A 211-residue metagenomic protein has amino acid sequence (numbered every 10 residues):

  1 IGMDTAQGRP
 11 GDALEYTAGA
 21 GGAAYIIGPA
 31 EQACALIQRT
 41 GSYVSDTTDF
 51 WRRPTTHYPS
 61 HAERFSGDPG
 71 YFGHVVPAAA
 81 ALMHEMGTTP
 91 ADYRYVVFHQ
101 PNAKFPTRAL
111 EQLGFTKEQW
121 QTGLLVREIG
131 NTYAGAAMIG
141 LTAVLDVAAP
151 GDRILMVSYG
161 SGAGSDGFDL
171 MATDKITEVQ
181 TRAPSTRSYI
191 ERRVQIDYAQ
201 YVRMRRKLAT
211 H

Functional and structural regions predicted by a protein language model:
I1-D4, R9-P10, T17-G19, Y25-A30 (+1 more regions): Active-site-proximal alpha-helical scaffold in enzymes
I1-G2, L36-T40, A91-F98, Q119-L125 (+1 more regions): Beta-strand segments within the central parallel beta-sheet cores of soluble alpha/beta enzyme folds
G8-P69, G73, M156-G162, G167-H211: Condensing-enzyme catalytic core mediating Claisen C-C bond formation in acyl metabolism
H61, F65-F72, Y95-H99, R127-A134: Hydrophobic alpha-helical scaffolding
F72, V76-A79, A134-M138: Short, hydrophobic/amphipathic alpha-helical packing segments that form internal helix faces or helix-helix interfaces
V76-R94, L113, V147-A148: Phosphate/pyrophosphate-binding loops at sites that engage ATP/ADP/AMP, CoA/4′-phosphopantetheine, polyphosphate
V96-R108: Glycine-rich phosphate-binding loops at beta-strand->alpha-helix junctions
R108-G140, V144-D152, M156: A beta-strand-loop signature enriched in Asp, Gly, Thr, and Trp that corresponds to the sialidase/neuraminidase Asp-box
